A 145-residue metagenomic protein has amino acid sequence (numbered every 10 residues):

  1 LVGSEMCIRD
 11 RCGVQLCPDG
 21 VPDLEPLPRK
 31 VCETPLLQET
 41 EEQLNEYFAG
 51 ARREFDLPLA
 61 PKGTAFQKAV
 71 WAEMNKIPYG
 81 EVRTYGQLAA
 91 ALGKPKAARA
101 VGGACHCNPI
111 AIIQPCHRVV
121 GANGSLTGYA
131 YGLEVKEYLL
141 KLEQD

Functional and structural regions predicted by a protein language model:
S4-R53, A122-D145: Low-complexity, small/basic-enriched stretches that occur predominantly at protein N-termini or linker tails
A51-D145: Nucleic acid-binding interface residues in structured DNA/RNA-binding domains, emphasizing the DNA-engaging scaffolds
